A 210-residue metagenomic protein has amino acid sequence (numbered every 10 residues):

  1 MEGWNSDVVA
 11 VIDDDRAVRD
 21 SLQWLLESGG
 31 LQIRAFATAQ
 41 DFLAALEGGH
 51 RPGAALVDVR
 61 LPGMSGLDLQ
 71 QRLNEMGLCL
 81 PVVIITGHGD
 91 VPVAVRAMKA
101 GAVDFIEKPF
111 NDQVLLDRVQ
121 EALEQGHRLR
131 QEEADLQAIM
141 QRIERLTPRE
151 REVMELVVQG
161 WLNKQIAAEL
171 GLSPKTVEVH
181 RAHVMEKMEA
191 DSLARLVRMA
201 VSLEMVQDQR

Functional and structural regions predicted by a protein language model:
M1-A10, R16, Q23, T38 (+2 more regions): Non-catalytic signal-transmission and effector/linker regions of two-component phosphorelay proteins
A35-A54: Acidic, metal-coordinating helix/loop segments flanking the phosphotransfer/catalytic sites of two-component signaling
A37-T38, S65-D68: Acidic catalytic/metal-coordinating carboxylates
A44, L67-C79, R96: Short amphipathic alpha-helix used as the core "switch/output" element in two-component signaling
D58, T86: Active-site residues of response regulator receiver
D90-P92, I106-V119, E169: C-terminal output helix
M185-R210: Basic, Lys/Arg-enriched C-terminal extension of HTH/homeodomain DNA-binding domains
